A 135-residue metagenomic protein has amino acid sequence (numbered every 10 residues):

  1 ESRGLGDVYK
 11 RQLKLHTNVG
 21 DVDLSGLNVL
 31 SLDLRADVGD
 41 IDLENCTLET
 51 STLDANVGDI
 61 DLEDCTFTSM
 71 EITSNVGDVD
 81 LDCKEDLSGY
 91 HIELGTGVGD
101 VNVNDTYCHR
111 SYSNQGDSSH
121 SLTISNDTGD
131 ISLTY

Functional and structural regions predicted by a protein language model:
E1-Y9: Single conserved hydrophobic/aromatic residue that forms the stacking wall/gate of nucleotide- or nucleobase-binding
G20: Internal active-site segments that recognize and position negatively charged phosphoryl groups and nucleotide moieties
S25-L27, S31-D33, I41-Y135: Short, surface-exposed interaction patches in beta-rich subdomains that mediate adhesion/assembly near membranes
